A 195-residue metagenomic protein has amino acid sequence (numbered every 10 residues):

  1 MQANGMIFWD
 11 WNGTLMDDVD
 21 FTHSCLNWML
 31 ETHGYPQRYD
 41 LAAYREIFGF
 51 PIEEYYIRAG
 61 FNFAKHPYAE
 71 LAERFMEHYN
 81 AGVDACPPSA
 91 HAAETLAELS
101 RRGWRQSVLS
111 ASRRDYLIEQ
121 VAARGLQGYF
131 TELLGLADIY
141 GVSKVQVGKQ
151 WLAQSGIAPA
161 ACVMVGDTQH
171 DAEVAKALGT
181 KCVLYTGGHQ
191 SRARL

Functional and structural regions predicted by a protein language model:
Q2-E94, R102: N-terminal helical cap/lid subdomain that shapes the substrate entry/recognition surface in HAD-like hydrolases
M6, K144-E173: Conserved Lys-Pro-Asp/Glu-containing loop-to-beta segment of HAD-superfamily phosphomonoesterases, centered on
C25, E54-Y55, Y116-E119, V174 (+1 more regions): Phosphate- and divalent-cation-binding pockets in alpha/beta enzyme and binding domains that engage nucleotide-derived
L26, A92-A122, L134-L136: Substrate-recognition element of Asp-dependent hydrolases with the DxDx(T/V) motif
P36, L126-T131, A158: Conserved H-loop
Y44, Q127-V142: A short, structured active-site edge motif that brings together acidic residues
V163-L195: Acidic, Mg2+-coordinating phosphoryl-transfer loop and its flanking beta/alpha structural elements, shared across
